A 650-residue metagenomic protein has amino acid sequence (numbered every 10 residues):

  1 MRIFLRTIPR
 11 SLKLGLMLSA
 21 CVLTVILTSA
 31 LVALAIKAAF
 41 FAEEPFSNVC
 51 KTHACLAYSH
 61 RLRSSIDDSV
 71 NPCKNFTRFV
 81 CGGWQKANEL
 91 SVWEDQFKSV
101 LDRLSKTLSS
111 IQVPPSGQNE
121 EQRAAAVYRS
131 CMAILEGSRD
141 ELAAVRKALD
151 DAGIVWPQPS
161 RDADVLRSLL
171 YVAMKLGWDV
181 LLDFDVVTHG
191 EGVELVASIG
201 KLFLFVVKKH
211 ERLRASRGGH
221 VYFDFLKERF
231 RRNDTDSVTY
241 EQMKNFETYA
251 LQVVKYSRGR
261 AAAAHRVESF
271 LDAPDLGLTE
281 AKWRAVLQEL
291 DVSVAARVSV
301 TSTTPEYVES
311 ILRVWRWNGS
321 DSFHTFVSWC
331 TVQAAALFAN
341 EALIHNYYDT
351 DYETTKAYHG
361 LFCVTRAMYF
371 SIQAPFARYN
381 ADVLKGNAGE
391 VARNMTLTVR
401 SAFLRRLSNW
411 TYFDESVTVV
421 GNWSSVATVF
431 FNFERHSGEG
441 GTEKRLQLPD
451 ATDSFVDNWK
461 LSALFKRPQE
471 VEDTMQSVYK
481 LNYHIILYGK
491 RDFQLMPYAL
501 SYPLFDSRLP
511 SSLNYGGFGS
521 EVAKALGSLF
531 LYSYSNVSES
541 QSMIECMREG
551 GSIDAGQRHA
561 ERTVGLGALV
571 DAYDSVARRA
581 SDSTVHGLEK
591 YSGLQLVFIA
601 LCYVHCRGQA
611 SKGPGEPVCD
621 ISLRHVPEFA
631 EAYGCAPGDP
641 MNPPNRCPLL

Functional and structural regions predicted by a protein language model:
M1-I26: Helix-loop boundary elements of multi-pass alpha-helical membrane proteins
L27-A38, S528: Membrane-embedded alpha-helices of multi-pass membrane proteins, especially ion channels and transporters
A35-A54: Ser/Thr/Pro/Gly-rich low-complexity linker/stalk segments immediately outside membranes or between
H53-C55, N71-K74, F79-L142: Active-site-surrounding "flap" and adjacent substrate/cofactor-binding loops of secreted or lumenal enzymes, prototyped
S65-K86, L213-F230, L566: Hydrophobic/aromatic-rich, well-ordered segments within soluble, folded domains that form packed cores
F79, G200, M496-Y498: Active-site-proximal beta-strand/loop segments in catalytic clefts of secreted hydrolases
F97, L101, Y240-M243, Q252 (+8 more regions): Intrinsically disordered, low-complexity linker/terminal regions across diverse proteins
L108-L404, E434: Noncatalytic, helix-rich "gating/capping" subdomain that lines the substrate-entry/channel surface of large enzyme
